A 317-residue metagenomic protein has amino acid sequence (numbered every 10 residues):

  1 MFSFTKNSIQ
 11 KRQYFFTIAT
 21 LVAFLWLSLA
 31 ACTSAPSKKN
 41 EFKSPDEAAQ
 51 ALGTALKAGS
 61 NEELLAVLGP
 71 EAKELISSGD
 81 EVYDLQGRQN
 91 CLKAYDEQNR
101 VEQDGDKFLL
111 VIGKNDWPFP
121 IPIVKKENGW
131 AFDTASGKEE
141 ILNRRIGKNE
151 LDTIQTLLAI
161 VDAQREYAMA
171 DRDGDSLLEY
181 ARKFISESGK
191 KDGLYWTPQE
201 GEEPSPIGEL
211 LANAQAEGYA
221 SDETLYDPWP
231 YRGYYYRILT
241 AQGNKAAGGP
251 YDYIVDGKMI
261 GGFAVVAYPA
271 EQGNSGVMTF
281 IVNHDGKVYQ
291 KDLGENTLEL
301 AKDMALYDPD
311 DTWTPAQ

Functional and structural regions predicted by a protein language model:
M1-F15: N-terminal secretory signal peptides that target proteins for export/translocation
S28-A31: C-terminal motif of bacterial Sec signal peptides marking the signal peptidase cleavage site
T33-A35: Bacterial signal peptide processing site
F42-L65, K138-S188: Conserved hydrophobic/amphipathic alpha-helical signal-anchor segments
A72-F119, L225, W229-R232, Q242-N244 (+1 more regions): Surface-exposed, charged secondary-structure patches
F108-L151, Q155-L158, K287-D292: Short beta-strand edge/turn micro-motifs at domain boundaries
Y167-N274: Flexible, glycine-rich surface segments
G261-Q317: C-terminal soluble interaction/assembly domains
